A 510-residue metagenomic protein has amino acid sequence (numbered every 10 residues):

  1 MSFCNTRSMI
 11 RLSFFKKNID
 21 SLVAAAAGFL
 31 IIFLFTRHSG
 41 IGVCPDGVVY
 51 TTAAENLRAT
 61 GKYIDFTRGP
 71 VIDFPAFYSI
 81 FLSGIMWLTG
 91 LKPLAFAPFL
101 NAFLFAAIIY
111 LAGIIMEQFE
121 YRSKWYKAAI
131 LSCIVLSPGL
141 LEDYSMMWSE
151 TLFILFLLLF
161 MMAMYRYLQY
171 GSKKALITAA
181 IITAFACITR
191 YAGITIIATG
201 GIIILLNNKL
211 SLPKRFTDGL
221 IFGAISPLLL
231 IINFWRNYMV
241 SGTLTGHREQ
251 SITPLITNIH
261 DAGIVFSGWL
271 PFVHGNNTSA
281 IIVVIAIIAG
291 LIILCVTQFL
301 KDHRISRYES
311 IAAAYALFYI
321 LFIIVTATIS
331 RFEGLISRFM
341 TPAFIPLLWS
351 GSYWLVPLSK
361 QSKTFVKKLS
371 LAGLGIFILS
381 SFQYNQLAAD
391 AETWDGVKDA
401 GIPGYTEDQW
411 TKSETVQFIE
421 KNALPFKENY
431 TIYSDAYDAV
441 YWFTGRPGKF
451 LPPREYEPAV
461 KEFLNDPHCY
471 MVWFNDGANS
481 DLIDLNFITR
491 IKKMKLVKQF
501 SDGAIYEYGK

Functional and structural regions predicted by a protein language model:
V23-F29, A128-A129, I134, T178-T183 (+4 more regions): Transmembrane alpha-helix segments characteristic of polytopic inner-membrane glycan-assembly/cell-envelope
V43-C44, G139-L152: Short acidic/glycine- and proline-prone juxtamembrane loop motifs at membrane-interface regions of multi-pass membrane
N56, G193, F216-I293, A316-I323 (+1 more regions): Membrane-lumen/periplasm interface segments of specific transmembrane helices in polyprenyl phosphate-linked
F99-Y121, L155-A163, I293-Q298: Transmembrane-helix motifs of polytopic, lipid-linked glycan transferases
E117-E120, F160-L176, L210: Membrane-interface transmembrane helices that cradle and orient dolichyl/undecaprenyl
A128-A129, I181, A198, G223-P227 (+1 more regions): Signature aromatic-anchored transmembrane alpha helix within multi-pass, membrane-resident enzymes that catalyze glycan
D143, E150, F156-L158, A186-T189 (+3 more regions): Hydrophobic/aromatic-rich transmembrane helices and adjacent perimembrane loops
M164, G373-Y437, N475: Membrane-embedded, lumen/periplasm-facing catalytic core of multi-pass transferases that use lipid-linked donors
